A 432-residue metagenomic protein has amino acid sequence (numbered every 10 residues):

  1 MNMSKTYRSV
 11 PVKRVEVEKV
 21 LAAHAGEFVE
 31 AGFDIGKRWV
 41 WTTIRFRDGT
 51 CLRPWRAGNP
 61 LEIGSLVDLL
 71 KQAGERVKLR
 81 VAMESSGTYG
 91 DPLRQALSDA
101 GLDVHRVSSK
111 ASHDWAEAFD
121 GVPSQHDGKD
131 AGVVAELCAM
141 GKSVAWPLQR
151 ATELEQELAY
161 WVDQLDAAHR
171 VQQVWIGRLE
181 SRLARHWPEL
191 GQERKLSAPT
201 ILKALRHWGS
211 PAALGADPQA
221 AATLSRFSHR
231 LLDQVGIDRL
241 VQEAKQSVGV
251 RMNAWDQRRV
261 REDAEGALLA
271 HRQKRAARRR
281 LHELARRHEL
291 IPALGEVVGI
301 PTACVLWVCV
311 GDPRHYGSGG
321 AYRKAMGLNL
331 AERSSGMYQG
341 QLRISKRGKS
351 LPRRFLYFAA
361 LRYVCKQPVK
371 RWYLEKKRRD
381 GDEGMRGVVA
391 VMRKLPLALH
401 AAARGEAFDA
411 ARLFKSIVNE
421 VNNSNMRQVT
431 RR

Functional and structural regions predicted by a protein language model:
M1-R432: A detector of single, family-specific signature residues that are central to catalytic or substrate-handling motifs
